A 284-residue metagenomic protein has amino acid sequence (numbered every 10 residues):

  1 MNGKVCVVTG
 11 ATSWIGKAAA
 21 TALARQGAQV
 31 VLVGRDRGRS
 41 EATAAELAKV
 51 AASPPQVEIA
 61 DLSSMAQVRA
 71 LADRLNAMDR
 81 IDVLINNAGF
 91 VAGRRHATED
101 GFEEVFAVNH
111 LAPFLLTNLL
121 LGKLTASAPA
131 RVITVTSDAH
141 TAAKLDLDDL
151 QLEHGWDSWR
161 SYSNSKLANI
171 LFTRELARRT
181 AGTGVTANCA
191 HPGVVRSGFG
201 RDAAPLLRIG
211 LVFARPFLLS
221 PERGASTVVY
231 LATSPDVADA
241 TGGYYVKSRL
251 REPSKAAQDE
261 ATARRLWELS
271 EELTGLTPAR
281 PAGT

Functional and structural regions predicted by a protein language model:
M1-G198, L273-T284: Rossmann-fold NAD(P)H-dependent dehydrogenase/reductase core
T9, H154, S158, G210-A214 (+1 more regions): A short, mixed-charge helix-start or loop-turn motif at secondary-structure junctions
R94, P253-A256: A generic structural signal for short coil/turn motifs at secondary-structure boundaries
L145-L150, D202-L206, Y244-Y245: Short, flexible, mixed-charge acidic loops at enzyme active sites
S165, C189, L211-R251, Q258-R264 (+1 more regions): C-terminal helical subdomain
A181, A204, T233-D236: Hydrophobic alpha-helix feature that most strongly marks membrane-spanning transmembrane helices and their immediate
R196-V212: A glycine/serine/threonine-rich, flexible loop-to-helix segment that serves as the NAD(P) cofactor-binding "lid"
R201, A256-A257: Short glycine/threonine-rich loop-to-helix capping motif typified by GTGT followed within a few residues by an Asp-Pro
